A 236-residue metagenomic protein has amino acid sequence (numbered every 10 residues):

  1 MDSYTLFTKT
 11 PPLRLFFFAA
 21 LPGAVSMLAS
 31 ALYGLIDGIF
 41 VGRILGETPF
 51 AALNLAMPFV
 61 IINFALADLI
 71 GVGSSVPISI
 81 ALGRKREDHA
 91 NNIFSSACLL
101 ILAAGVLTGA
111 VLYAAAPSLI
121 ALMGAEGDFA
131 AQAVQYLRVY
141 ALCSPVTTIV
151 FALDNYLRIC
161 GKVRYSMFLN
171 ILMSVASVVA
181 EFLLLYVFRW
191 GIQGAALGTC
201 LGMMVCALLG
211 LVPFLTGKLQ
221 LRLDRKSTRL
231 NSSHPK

Functional and structural regions predicted by a protein language model:
M1-A20, I78-P145, A176, V187-S232: Short alpha-helical transmembrane segments in multi-pass integral membrane proteins
A19-M27, I61, I101, Y140 (+1 more regions): Residue-level signature of transmembrane alpha-helical cores of multipass secondary-active transporters and flippases
A24-I36, F59-G73, G109, S144-A152 (+4 more regions): Hydrophobic alpha-helical transmembrane bundles that constitute the permease/transmembrane domains of multi-pass
L32-L35, I44-E47, A81-R84, I159-C160 (+1 more regions): Helix-loop interface residues and adjacent transmembrane-helix termini in multi-pass membrane transporters, primarily
I36-V41, A116-L119, A180: Hydrophobic/aromatic end-of-helix segments at the C-terminal termini of transmembrane alpha-helices
G38, E47-F50, E87, A116 (+2 more regions): Membrane-helix interface/capping residues of multi-pass secondary transporters
V41-I61, D128-Q132, I192-Q193: Interfacial/gating helices of multi-pass transporter permease domains
F50-A110, T147-I159, V163-S166: Small-residue-rich hydrophobic transmembrane alpha-helices
